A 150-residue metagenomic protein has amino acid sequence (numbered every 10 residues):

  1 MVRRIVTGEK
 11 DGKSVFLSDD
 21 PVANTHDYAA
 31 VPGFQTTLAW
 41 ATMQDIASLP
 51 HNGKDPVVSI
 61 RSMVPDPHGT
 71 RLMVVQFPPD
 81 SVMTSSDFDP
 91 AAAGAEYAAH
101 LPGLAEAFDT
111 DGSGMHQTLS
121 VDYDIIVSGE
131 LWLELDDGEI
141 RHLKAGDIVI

Functional and structural regions predicted by a protein language model:
M1-I60: N-terminal leader/capping segments at the start of a protein or of a new domain
R4-T7, V75, D124: Conserved hydrophobic/aromatic positions in well-ordered beta-strands
A23-D27, V82-M83, H142: A short local loop/turn or secondary-structure capping micro-motif enriched for an aromatic residue
L38, Q44-M63, R71-F77, T84-D87 (+1 more regions): Terminal, intrinsically disordered low-complexity segments enriched in charged/polar and proline residues
H68, P78-V82, K144-D147: Tight coil/turn sites that cap or link beta-strands
L72-T118, W132: Conserved short histidine dyad/triad with adjacent acidic residue
T110-T118, Y123-D147: A short beta-strand-loop-beta hairpin characteristic of the jelly-roll/cupin
